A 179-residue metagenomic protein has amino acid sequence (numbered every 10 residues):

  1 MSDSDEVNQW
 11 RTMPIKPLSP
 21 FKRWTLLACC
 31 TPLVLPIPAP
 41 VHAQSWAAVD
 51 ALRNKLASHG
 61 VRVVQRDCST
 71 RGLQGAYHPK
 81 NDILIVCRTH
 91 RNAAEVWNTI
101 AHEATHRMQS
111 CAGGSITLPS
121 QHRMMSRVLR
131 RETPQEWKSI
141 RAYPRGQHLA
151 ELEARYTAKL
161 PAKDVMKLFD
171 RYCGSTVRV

Functional and structural regions predicted by a protein language model:
M1-P20: N-terminal secretory signal peptides that target proteins for export/translocation
T25-P36: Bacterial N-terminal signal peptides
I37-A43: Sec/Tat signal peptide C-region and signal peptidase I cleavage site
A43-R62, S69, L118-V179: Metalloprotease/metallohydrolase-associated module, dominated by Zn2+-dependent proteases
K55-L56, A76-P79: Extracellular/periplasmic catalytic domains that process cell-envelope and extracellular macromolecules
T70, H90-N92, G114-S115: Solvent-exposed loop/turn segments at secondary-structure junctions within structured extracellular/periplasmic domains
L84-I100: Short pre-active-site segment immediately N-terminal to the catalytic Zn-binding motif
A104-S120: Catalytic Zn2+-binding segment of zinc metalloproteases
